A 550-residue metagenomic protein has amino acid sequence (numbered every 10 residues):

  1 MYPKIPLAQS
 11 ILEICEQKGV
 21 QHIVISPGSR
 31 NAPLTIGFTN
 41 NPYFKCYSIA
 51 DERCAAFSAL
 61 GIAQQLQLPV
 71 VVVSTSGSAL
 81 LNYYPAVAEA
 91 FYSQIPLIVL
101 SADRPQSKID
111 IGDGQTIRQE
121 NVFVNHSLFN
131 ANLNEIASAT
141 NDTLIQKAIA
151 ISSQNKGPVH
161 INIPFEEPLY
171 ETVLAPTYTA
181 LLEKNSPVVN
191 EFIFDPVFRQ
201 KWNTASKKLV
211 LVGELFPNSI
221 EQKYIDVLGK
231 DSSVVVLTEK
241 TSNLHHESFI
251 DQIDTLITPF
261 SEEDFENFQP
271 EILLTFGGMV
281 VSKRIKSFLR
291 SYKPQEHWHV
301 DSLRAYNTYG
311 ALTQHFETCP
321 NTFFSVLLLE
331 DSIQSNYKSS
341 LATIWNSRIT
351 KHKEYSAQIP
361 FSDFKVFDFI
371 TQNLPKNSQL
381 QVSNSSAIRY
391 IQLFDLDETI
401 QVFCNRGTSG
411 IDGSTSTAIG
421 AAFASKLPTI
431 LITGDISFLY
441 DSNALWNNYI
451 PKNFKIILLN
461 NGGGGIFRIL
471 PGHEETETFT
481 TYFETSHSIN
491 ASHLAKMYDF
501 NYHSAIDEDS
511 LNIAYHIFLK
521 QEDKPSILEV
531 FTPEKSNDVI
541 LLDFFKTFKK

Functional and structural regions predicted by a protein language model:
M1-P3, R290-S386, L494, I506-K550: Phosphate/pyrophosphate-binding active-site segments
Y2-N82, A88: N-terminal cofactor/phosphate-binding cores enriched in small/glycine residues, especially glycine-rich loops such as
A8-E16, S26-R30, L34-T35, W345-K426: Active-site diphosphate/adenylate-binding microenvironment
Q21-V24, K45-Y47, Q65-R104, Q269-G277 (+2 more regions): A short, small-residue-rich loop immediately preceding and capping a beta-strand
N82, V212-W298, D397-S425, L439-N443 (+1 more regions): Glycine-rich, anion-gripping cofactor-binding loops and their flanking helix/strand elements in enzyme active sites
L100, S107-I117, Y390-K550: Thiamine diphosphate
S101-A148, L237-W345, Y449, P471 (+1 more regions): Glycine-rich, acidic loop regions that bind phosphate or pyrophosphate groups
N121, P158, I163-D195, A514-K550: Glycine/aspartate-rich loop-and-adjacent alpha/beta segment that forms the canonical ThDP
